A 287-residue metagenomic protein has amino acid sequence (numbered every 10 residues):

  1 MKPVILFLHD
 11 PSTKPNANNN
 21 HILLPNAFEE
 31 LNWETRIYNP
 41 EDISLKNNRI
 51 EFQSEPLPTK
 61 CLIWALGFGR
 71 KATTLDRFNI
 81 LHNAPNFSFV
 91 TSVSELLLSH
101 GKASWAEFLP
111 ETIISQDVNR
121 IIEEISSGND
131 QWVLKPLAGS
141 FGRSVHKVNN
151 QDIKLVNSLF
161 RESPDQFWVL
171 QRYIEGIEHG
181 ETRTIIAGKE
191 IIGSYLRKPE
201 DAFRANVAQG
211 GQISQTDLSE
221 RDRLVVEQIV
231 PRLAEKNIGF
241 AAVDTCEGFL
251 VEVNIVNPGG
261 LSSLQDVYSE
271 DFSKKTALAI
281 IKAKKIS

Functional and structural regions predicted by a protein language model:
M1-L6: Extreme N-terminal starter segment of soluble prokaryotic enzymes
P11-Q116, R120: Conserved N-proximal alpha/beta basic substrate-recognition cap immediately N-terminal to, or forming the N-lobe
F28, L81-P85, I125, T184 (+1 more regions): A generic structural signal for well-ordered alpha-helical segments
E34, Q131, E190, G239: Residue-level detector of anion-binding/catalytic polar loops
G69, V93-L97, I191, R197-E200 (+1 more regions): Short glycine-enriched loops at secondary-structure junctions
N119, G128-D130, A138-V225, I229 (+1 more regions): Phosphate-binding site of ATP-dependent enzymes
L218-S287: ATP-dependent carboxylate activation and anion-phosphoryl transfer catalytic cores that bind Mg-ATP to form
